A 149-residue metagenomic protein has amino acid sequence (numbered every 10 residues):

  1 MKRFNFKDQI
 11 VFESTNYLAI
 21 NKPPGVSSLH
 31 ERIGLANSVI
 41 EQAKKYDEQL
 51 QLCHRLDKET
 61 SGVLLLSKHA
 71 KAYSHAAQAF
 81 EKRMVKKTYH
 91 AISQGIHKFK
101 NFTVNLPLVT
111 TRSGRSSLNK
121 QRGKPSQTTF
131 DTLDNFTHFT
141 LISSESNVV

Functional and structural regions predicted by a protein language model:
M1-Q127, T132-T137, L141, E145: RNA pseudouridine synthases
N147-V149: Loop/turn elements at beta-strand to alpha-helix junctions within RNA-recognition modules
